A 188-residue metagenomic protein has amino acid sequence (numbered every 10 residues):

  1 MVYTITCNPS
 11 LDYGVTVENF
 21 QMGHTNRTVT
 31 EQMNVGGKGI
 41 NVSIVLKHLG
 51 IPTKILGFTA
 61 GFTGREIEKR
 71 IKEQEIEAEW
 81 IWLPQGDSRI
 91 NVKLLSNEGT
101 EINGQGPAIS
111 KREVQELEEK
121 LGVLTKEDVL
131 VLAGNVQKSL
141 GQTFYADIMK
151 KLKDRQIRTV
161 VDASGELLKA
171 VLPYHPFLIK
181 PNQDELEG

Functional and structural regions predicted by a protein language model:
M1-G23: Positively charged, low-complexity intrinsically disordered leader regions
T4-C7, G57-F58, K93-L95, N103-Q105 (+2 more regions): Short beta-strand segments
T6-L11, P84-S88, G165: Short glycine-enriched loops at secondary-structure junctions
P9-L11, T59-F62, E185: Glycine-rich beta-alpha junction loops
N19-R27, K180-N182: Short glycine/proline- and charge-enriched loop/turn segments that cap or connect secondary-structure elements
R27-D87: Substrate-binding N-lobe of the ribokinase-like
L83, K93-K126: Conserved phosphate-binding/catalytic loop of the ribokinase/pfkB sugar-kinase fold
V129-G188: Conserved beta-alpha-beta core of the PfkB/ribokinase-like small-molecule kinase fold
